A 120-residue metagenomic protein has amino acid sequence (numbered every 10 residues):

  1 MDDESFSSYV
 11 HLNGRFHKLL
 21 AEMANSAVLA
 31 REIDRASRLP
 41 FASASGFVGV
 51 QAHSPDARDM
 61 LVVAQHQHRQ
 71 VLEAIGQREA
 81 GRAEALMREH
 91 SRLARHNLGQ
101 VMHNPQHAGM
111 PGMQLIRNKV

Functional and structural regions predicted by a protein language model:
M1-V50, Q67-E73, R82-A94: Conserved amphipathic alpha-helical segments that form helical-bundle/coiled-coil interaction surfaces
S45-V120: C-terminal all-alpha effector/ligand-binding and dimerization domain of prokaryotic HTH-type transcriptional repressors
